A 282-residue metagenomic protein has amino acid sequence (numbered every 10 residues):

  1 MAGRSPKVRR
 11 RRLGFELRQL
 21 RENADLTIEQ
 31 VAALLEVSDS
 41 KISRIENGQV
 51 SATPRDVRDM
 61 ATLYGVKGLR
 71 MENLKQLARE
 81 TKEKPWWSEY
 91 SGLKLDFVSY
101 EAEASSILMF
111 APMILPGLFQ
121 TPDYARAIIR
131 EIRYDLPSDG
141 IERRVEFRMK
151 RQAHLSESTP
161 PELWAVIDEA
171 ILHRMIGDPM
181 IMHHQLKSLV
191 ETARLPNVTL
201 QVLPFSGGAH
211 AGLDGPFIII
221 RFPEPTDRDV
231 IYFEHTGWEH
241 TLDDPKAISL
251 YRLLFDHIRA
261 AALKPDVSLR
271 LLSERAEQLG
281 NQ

Functional and structural regions predicted by a protein language model:
A2-F15, Q19, N23, E29-A33 (+5 more regions): Interdomain hinge/linker segments and adjacent boundary elements that couple functional modules
E36, Q76, G208: Positions that flank functional sites
D39-S40, R44: Base-recognition residues in the alpha-helical recognition helix of bacterial helix-turn-helix
D178-Q282: C-terminal regulatory/effector modules of DNA-binding transcriptional regulators
